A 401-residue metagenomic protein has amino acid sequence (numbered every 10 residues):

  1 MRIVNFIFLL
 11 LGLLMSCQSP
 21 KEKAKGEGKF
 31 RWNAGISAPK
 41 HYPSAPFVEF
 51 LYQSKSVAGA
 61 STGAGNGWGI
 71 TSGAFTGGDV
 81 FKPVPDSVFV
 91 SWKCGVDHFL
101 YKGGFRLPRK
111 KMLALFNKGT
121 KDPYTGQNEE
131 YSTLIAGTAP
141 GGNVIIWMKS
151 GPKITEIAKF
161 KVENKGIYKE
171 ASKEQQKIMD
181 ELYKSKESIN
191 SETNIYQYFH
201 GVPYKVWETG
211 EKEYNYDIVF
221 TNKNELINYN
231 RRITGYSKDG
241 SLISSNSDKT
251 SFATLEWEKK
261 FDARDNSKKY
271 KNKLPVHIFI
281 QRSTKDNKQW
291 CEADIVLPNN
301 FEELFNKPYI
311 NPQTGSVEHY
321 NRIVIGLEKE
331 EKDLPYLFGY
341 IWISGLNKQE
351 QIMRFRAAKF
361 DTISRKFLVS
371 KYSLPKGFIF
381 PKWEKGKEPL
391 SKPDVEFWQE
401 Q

Functional and structural regions predicted by a protein language model:
R2-L9: Sec-dependent signal peptide recognition, specifically the positively charged N-region followed immediately by
L14-S16: C-terminal motif of bacterial Sec signal peptides marking the signal peptidase cleavage site
Q18-P20: Bacterial signal peptide processing site
N33-A45, V219-N228: Structural motif
V48-C94, R232-I295, E303: Tryptophan-paired
L100-R106, K288-L297: Edge beta-strands of extracellular beta-sandwich domains
L115-E208, N306-K382: Compositionally biased low-complexity segments at domain edges in trafficked proteins and select soluble regulators
E187-K273, F397: Long, low-hydrophobicity ectodomains and other hydrophilic envelope-associated domains
